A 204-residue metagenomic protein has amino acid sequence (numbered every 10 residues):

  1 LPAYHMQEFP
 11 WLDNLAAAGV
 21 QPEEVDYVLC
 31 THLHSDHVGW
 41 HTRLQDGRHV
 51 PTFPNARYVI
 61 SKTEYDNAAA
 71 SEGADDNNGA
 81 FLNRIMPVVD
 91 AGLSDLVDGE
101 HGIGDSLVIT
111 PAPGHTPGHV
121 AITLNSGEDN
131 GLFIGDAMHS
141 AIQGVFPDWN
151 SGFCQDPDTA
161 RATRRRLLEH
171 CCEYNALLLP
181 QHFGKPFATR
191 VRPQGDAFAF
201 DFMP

Functional and structural regions predicted by a protein language model:
P2-D13, G127-P204: Cap/insert and terminal regions of metallo-dependent hydrolase folds
A3-V20, E24, T52-P111, T159-R166 (+1 more regions): Metallo-beta-lactamase
V25-D36: Metallo-beta-lactamase
L33, T63-E64, G114-T116, G135-A137 (+1 more regions): Active-site metal-binding loops of divalent metal-dependent hydrolases
S35-G39, N67-A69: Short, well-ordered, mixed-charge alpha-helical segments that flank or form enzyme active sites
V38-R48, R190-V191: Metal-dependent catalytic neighborhoods of phosphoester/phosphodiester hydrolases
H101, P113-G114, N125-S126: Short polar/acidic secondary-structure junctions
H119-L124: Short beta-strand scaffold segments in enzyme catalytic cores
